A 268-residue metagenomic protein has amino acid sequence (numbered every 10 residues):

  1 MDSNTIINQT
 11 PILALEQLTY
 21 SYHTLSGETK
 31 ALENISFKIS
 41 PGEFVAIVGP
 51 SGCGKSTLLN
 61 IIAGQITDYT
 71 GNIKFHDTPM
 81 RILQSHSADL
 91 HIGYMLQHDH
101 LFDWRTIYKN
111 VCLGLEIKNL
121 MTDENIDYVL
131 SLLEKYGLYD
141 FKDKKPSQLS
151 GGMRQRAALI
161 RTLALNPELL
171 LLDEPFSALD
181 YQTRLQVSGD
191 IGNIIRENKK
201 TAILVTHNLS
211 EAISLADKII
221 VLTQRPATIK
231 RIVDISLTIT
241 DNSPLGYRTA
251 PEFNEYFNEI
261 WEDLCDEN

Functional and structural regions predicted by a protein language model:
V48-P50: The feature captures the beta-strand-to-loop junction immediately N-terminal to the Walker
A63: Helix-to-loop junction immediately C-terminal to a conserved catalytic motif
N72-L90, T122, T238: ABC ATPase NBD Q-loop/coupling interface
P79-L96, I117, S243-A250: ABC ATPase NBD coupling module
D123-F141, N193: Conserved ABC ATPase "signature" region
K145-L149, M153: Conserved ABC ATPase signature
A164-E168: A short, proline-enriched helix->beta-strand linker immediately N-terminal to the Walker B motif in ABC-type P-loop
